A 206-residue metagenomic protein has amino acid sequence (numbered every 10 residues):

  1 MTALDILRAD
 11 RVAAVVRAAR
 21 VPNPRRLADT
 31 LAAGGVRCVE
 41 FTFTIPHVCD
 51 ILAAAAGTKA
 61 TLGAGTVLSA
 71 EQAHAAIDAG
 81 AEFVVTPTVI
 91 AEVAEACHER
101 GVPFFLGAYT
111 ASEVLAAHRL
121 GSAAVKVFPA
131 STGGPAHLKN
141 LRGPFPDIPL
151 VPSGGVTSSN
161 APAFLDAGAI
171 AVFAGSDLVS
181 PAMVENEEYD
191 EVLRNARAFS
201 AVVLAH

Functional and structural regions predicted by a protein language model:
M1-F83, E99, D147, S158-S159 (+1 more regions): Conserved N-terminal beta1-alpha1 strand-loop-helix module at the mouth
L27, S69-A79, S112-L120, V156-V172: Catalytic cores of alpha/beta
G35, K59, G80, T88 (+5 more regions): Conserved functional loop/turn residues at catalytic and ligand-binding sites
F43, T66, P87-V89, A108-T110 (+3 more regions): Short secondary-structure boundary segments
Q72-A75, V93-C97, L115-L120, P135-L138 (+2 more regions): Short, charged, surface-exposed secondary-structure boundary motifs
F83, P87-T132: Histidine/lysine/aspartate-rich catalytic loop segments that bind and position anionic ligands
F83-V93, V127-P135, A167-Y189: Glycine-rich phosphate-binding active-site loops on the catalytic face of alpha/beta enzymes
L115-A167: A generic hydrophobic-segment detector
